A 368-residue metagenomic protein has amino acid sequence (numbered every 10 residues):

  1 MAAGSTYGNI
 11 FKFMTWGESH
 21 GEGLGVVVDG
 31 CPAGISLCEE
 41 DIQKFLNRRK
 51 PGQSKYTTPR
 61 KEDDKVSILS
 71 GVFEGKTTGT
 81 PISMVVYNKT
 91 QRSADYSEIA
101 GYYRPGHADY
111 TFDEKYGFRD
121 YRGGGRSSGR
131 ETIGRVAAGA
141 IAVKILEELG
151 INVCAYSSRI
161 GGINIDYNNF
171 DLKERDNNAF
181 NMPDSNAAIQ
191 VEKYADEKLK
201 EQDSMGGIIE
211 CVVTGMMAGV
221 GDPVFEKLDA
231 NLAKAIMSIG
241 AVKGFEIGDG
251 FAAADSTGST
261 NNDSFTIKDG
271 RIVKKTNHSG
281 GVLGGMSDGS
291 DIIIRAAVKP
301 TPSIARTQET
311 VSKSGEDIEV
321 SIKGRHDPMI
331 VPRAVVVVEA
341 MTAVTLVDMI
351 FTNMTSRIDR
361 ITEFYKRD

Functional and structural regions predicted by a protein language model:
A2-R60: N-terminal, positively charged regions that mediate nucleic acid binding
K12-T15, D120-E131, A218-D222, N277-V282 (+1 more regions): A short glycine/serine-rich beta->alpha loop
W16, E22, Q202-D317: Glycine-rich anion/phosphate-binding loop at the beta-strand->alpha-helix junction
E22-G34, G129-I151, E226, A230-K234 (+3 more regions): Alpha-helical support elements that line or immediately flank enzyme active sites and cofactor-binding pockets
L46-P105, D109: Glycine-rich, N-terminal phosphate-binding loop and its surrounding beta-alpha-beta segment
A100-G125, Q308-H326: Short acidic, glycine/tyrosine-flanked loop/strand segments centered on an H-E-D-like triad
E114-V224: Glycine-rich, mobile lid/loop segments that gate access to catalytic sites or pores
S303-D368: Internal helix-turn-beta structural module
